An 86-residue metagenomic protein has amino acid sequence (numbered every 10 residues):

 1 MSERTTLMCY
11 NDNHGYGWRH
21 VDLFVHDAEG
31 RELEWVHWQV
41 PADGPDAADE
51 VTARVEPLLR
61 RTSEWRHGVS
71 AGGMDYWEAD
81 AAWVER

Functional and structural regions predicted by a protein language model:
M1-R19: Short N-terminal "domain-start" leader segments that mark the transition from disordered tails or signal peptides into
T6-M8, H20-F24, W35-Q39, E78-D80: Ordered hydrophobic segments in well-structured contexts
G15-R31: Short aromatic-glycine-(Arg/Gly/Cys) micro-motifs in beta-strand/loop hairpins
G30-G44: A short, exposed loop/beta-hairpin motif centered on an aromatic-Gly-Thr core
D43-R60: A short, charged, amphipathic alpha-helix used as a generic interaction element across diverse proteins
R60-R86: Short, mixed-charge low-complexity intrinsically disordered segments
